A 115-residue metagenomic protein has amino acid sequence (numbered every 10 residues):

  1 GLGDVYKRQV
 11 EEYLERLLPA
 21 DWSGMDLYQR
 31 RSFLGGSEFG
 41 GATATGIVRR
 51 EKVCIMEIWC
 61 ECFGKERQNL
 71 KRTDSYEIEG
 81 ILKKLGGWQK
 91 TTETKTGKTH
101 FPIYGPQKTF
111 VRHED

Functional and structural regions predicted by a protein language model:
L2-Y6: Short, small-residue-biased leader/transition segments that mark boundaries at the very start of proteins
K7-K52: Positively charged, polyanion-binding regions of nucleic-acid-associated proteins
G41-D115: Positively charged interface segments
